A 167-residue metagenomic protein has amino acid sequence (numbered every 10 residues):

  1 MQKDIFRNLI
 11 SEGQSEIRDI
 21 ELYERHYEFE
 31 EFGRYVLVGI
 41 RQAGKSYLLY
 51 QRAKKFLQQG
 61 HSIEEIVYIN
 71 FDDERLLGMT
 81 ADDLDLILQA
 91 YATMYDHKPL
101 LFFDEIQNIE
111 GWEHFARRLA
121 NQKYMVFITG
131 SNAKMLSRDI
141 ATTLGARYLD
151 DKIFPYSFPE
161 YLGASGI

Functional and structural regions predicted by a protein language model:
M1-I167: Phosphate-binding site recognition
